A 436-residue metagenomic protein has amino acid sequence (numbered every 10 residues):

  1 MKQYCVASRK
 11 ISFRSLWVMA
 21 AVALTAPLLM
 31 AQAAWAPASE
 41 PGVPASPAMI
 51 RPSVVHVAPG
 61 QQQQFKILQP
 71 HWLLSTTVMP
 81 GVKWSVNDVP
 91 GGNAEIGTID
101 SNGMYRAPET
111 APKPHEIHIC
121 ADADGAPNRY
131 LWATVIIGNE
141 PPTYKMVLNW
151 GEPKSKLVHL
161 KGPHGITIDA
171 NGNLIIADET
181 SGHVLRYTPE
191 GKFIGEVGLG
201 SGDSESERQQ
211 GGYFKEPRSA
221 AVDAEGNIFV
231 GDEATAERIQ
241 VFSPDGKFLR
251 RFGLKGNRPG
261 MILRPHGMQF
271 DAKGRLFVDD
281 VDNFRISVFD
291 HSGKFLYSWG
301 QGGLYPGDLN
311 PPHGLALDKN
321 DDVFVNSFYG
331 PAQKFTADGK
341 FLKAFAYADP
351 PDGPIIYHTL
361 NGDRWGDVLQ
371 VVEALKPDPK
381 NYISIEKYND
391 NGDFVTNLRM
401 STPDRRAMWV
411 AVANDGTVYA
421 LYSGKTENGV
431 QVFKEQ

Functional and structural regions predicted by a protein language model:
W17-M30: Bacterial N-terminal signal peptides
A45-R51: Proline-enriched interdomain boundary motifs that mark the N-terminal boundary and often initiate the first structured
I50, S85-R106: Low-complexity "stalk/linker" and mucin-like segments enriched in Ser/Thr/Pro/Ala/Gly
R51-M79, I136: Solvent-exposed, low-complexity, repeat-rich "mucin-like" stalks and linkers
D100-P114, Q209: Extracellular/luminal low-complexity segments enriched in Ser/Thr/Pro
K113-P127: A short beta-strand micro-motif common to beta-rich folds, especially ectodomain repeats
N128-I137: Edge beta-strands of extracellular beta-sandwich domains
G138-Q436: Eukaryotic scaffold repeat domains enriched in small/polar residues
